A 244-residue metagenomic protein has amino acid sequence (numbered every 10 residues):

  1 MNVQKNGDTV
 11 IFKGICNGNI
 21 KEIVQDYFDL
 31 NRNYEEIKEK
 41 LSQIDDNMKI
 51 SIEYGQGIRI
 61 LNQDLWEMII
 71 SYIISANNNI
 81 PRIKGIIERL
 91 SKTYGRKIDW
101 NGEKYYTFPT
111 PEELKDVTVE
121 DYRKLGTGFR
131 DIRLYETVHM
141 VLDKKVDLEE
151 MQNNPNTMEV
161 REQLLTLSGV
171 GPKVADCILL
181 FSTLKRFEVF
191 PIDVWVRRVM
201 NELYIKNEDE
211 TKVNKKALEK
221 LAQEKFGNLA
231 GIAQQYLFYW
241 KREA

Functional and structural regions predicted by a protein language model:
M1-A244: HhH-family (HhH-GPD) DNA N-glycosylase catalytic core used in base-excision repair
